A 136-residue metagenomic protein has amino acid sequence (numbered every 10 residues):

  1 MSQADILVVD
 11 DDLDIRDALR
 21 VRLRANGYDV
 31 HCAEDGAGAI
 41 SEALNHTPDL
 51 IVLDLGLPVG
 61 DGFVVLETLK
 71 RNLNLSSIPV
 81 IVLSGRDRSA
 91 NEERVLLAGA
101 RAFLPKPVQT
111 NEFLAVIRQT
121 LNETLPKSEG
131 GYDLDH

Functional and structural regions predicted by a protein language model:
L13-H31: Two-component/phosphorelay signaling modules centered on CheY-like receiver
R16, P58, S76, R88 (+1 more regions): The feature encodes the CheY-like receiver
G27-E34, E42, L104: Short hydrophobic/Thr-rich beta-strand motif most characteristic of the beta2 strand and flanking loop of CheY-like
D35-G38, D61-E67: Acidic catalytic/metal-coordinating carboxylates
H46-V52, L57: Active-site beta3 strand of CheY-like receiver
V64, D87-L104, A115: Alpha4 helix (beta4-alpha4-beta5 surface) of REC/receiver domains from two-component response regulators
V108-R118, E129: C-terminal output helix
